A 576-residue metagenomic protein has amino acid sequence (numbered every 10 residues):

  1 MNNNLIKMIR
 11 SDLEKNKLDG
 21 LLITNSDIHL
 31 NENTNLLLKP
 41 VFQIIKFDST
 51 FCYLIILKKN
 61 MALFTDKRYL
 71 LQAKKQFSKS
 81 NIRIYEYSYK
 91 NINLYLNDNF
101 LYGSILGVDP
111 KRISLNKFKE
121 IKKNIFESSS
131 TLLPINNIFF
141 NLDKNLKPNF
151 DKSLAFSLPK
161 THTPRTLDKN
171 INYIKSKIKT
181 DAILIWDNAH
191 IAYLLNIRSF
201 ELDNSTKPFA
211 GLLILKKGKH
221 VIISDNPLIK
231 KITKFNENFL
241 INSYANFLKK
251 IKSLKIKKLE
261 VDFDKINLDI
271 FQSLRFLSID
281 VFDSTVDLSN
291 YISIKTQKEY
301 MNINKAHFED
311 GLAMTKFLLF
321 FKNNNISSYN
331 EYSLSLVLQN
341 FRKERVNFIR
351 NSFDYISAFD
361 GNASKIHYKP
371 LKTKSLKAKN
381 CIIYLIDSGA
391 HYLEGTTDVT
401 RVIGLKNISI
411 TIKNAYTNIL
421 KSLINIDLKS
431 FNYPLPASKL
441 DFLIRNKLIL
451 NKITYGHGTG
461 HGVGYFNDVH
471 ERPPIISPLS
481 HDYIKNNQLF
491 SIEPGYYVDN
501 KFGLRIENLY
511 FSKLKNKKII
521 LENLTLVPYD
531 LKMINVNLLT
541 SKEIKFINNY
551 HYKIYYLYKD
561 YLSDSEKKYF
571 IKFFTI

Functional and structural regions predicted by a protein language model:
M1-I576: Active-site neighborhoods and metal-handling regions in enzymes and metal-associated proteins
